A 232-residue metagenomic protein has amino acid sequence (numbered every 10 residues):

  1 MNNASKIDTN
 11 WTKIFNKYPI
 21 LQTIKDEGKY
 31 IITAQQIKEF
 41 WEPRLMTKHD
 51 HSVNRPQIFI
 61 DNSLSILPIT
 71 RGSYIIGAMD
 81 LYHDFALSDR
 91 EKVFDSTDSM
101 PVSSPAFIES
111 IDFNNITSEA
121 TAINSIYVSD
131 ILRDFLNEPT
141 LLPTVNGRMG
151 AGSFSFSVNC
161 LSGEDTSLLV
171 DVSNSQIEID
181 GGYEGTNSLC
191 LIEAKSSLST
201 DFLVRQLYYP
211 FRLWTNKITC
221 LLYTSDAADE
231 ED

Functional and structural regions predicted by a protein language model:
M1-T121: Nuclease-adjacent, charged terminal/linker segments that flank catalytic cores
I108-S157: Solvent-exposed, charged helical/coil patches that constitute nucleic-acid or partner-interaction surfaces
T117, T121, N174-Q176, N187 (+1 more regions): Short, well-structured alpha-helical interface segments that form or flank functional binding sites
L141-G182: Active-site metal-binding core of divalent-cation-utilizing nuclease and nuclease-like domains
G181-Y183, N187-S196, P210: Conserved catalytic cores of phosphodiester-cleaving nucleases, focusing on short active-site segments
L189, T219-L222: Glycine-rich phosphate/pyrophosphate-binding loops and their adjacent beta-strand/loop elements at enzyme active sites
A194-T219: Short, hydrophobic/π-rich interface segment
Y223-D232: Single conserved hydrophobic/aromatic residue that forms the stacking wall/gate of nucleotide- or nucleobase-binding
